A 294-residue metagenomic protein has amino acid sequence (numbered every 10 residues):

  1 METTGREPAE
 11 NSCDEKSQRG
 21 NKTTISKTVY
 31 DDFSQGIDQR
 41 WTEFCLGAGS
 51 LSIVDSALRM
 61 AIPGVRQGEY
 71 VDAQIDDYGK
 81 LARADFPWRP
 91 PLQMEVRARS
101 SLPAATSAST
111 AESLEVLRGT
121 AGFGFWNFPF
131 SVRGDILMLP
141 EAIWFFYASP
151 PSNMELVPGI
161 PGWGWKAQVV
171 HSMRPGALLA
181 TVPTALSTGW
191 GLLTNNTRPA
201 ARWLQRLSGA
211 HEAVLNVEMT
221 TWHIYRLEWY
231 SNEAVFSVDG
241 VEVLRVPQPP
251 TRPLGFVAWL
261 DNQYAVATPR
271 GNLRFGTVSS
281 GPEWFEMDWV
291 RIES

Functional and structural regions predicted by a protein language model:
I25-A48: Short, tryptophan-glycine- and acidic/Ser/Thr-enriched carbohydrate-recognition patches
F33, V96, D288-I292: Extracellular beta-strand elements of beta-rich domains used for carbohydrate recognition/degradation or cell-matrix
M60-T197: Secretory/extracellular carbohydrate-interaction modules and structurally similar beta-sandwich "look-alikes"
Q168-H171, A200-I224: Short, aromatic/His-centered strand-loop micro-motif at the edge of beta-sheets
T221-W229, A234-F236: Short tryptophan-centered beta-strand motifs in secreted/extracellular beta-sheet-rich domains of glycan-recognition
S237-V241: Short strand-turn-strand beta-turns centered on an Asx-Gly dipeptide
P253-S294: Ligand-recognition surfaces built from glycine- and aromatic
